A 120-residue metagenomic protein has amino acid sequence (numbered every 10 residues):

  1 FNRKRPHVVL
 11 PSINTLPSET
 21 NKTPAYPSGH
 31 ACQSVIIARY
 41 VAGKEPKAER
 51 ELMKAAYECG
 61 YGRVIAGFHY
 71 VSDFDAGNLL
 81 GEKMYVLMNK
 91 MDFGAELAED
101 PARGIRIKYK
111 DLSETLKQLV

Functional and structural regions predicted by a protein language model:
R3, H7-V120: Membrane-embedded catalytic cores of phosphoryl/pyrophosphoryl-handling enzymes
